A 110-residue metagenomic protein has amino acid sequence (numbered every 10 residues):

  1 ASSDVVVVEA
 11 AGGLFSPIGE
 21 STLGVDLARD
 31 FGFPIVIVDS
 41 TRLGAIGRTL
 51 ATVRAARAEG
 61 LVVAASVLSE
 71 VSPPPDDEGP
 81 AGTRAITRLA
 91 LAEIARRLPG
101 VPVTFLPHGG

Functional and structural regions predicted by a protein language model:
A1: Glycine/small-residue-rich loop that forms an oxyanion/phosphate-binding "nest" at active or ligand-binding sites
V5, A10-G100, T104: Conserved catalytic-core segment of NTP-binding enzymes
L106-H108: Canonical P-loop GTPase G-domain recognition
